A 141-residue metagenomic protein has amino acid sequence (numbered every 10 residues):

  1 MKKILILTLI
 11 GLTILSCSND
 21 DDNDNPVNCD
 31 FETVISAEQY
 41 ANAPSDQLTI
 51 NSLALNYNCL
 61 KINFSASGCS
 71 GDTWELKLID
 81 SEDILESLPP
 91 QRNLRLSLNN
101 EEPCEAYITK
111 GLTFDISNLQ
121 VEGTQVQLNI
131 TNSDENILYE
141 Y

Functional and structural regions predicted by a protein language model:
M1-I4: Positively charged n-region of N-terminal signal peptides that target proteins for export
T13-S16: C-terminal motif of bacterial Sec signal peptides marking the signal peptidase cleavage site
S18-D20: Bacterial signal peptide processing site
D22-N56: Transition segment at domain starts
L55-E102: Mature extracytoplasmic domains of secretory-pathway proteins
S70, E140-Y141: Short, solvent-exposed mixed-charge patches
R95-V126: Short, solvent-exposed, Trp/other aromatic-anchored flexible loops in extracytoplasmic proteins
P103, V121-E122, I130-E140: Short acidic/polar inter-strand loop motif in beta-rich domains
